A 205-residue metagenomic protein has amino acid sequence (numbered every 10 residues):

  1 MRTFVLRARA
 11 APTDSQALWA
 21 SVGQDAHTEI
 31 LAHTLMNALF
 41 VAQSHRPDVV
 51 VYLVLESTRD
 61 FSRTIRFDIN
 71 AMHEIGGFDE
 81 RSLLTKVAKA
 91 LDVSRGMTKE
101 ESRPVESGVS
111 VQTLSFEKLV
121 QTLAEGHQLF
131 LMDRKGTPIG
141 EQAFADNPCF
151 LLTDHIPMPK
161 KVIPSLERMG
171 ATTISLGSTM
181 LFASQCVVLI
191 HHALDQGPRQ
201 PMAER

Functional and structural regions predicted by a protein language model:
R2-L131: RNA substrate-binding interface of SAM-dependent RNA methyltransferases
F4, C149-L152: Aromatic-residue hotspot detector
A11-D14, R59-F61, G136-I139, H155-M158: Short acidic, S/G/P-rich loop/turn micro-motifs used as interaction or catalytic elements
E56-T58, S62-I69, M132-A143, M180-V187 (+1 more regions): Extended interaction regions within the primary functional domain
M72, D146-C149, A171: Active-site regions of enzymes building and remodeling cell-envelope glycoconjugates
G108-N147, P157-S165: Active-site cofactor/cluster-binding pocket
M132-D133, L151-D154, S175-G177: Thr-Gly-centered strand-to-loop micro-motif
K160-R205: Structured adenosyl-cofactor binding patch, chiefly the S-adenosyl-L-methionine
